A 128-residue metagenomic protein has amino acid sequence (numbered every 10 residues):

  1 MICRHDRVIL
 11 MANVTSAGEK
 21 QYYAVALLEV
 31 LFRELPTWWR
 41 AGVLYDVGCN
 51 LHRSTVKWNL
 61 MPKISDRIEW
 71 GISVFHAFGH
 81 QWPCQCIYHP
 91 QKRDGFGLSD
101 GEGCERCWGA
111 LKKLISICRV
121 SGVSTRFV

Functional and structural regions predicted by a protein language model:
I2-V128: Catalytic-core elements of nucleic-acid end-processing and repair enzymes
